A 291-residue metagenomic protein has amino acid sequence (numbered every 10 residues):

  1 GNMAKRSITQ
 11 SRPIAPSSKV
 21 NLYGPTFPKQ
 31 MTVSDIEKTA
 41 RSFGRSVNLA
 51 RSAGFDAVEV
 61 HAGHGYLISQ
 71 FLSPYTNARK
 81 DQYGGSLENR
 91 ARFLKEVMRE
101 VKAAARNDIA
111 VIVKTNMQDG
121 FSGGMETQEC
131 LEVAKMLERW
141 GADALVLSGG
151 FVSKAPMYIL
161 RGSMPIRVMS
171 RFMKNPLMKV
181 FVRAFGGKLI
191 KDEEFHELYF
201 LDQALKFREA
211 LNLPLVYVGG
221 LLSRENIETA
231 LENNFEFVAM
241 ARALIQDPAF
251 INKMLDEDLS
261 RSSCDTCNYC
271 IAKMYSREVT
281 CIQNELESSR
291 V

Functional and structural regions predicted by a protein language model:
G1-V291: Flavin-dependent oxidoreductase catalytic cores
